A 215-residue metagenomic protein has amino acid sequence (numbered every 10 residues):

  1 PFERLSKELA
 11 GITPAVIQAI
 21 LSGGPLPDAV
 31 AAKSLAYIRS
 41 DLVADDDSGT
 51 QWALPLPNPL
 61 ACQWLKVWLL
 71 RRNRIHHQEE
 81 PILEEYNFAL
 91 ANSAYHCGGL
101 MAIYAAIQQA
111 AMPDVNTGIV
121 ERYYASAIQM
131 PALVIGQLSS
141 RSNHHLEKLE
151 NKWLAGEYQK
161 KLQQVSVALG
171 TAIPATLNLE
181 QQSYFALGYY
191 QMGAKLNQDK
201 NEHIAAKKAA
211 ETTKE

Functional and structural regions predicted by a protein language model:
P1-E215: Intrinsic-disorder/low-complexity detector
